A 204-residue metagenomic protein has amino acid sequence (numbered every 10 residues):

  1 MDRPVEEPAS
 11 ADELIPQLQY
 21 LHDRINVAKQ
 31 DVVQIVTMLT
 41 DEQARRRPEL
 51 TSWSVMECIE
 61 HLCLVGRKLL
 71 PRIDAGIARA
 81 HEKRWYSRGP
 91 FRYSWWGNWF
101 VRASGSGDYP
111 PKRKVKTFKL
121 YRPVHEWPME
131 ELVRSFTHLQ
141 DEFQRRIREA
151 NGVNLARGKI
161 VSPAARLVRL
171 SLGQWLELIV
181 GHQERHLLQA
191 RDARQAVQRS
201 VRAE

Functional and structural regions predicted by a protein language model:
D2-N26: Extreme N-terminal tail/first-helix region
V5-D12, K116-V124, P163-R166: A short small-residue
L18, I25, V55, L132-F136 (+1 more regions): Hydrophobic packing residues in well-ordered alpha-helices of helical domains and bundles
R24, A28, I35, Y93-N154: Acidic/histidine-rich alpha-helical segments that form the ligand environment of transition-metal centers
M38: Conserved catalytic core of Hanks-type protein kinase domains
E42-R46: Short, charged helix-helix connector/hinge segments
R47-S104, D141-E204: Short, contiguous alpha-helical
